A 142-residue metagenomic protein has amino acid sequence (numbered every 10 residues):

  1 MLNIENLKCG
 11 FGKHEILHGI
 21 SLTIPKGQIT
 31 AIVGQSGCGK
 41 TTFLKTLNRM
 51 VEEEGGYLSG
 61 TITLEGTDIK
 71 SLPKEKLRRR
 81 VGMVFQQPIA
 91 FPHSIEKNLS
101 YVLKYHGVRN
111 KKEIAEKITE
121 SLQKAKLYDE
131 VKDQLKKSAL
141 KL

Functional and structural regions predicted by a protein language model:
L2, L17-G19, R78: Conserved structural motif at the start of ABC-family nucleotide-binding domains
H14-E15, E75: Short coil-to-beta microelement around the adenine-binding A-loop and adjacent beta1/P-loop entry of ABC ATPase
V33-Q35: The feature captures the beta-strand-to-loop junction immediately N-terminal to the Walker
N48, E96-Y105, A115, T119 (+2 more regions): Short helical segment in ABC ATPase nucleotide-binding domains corresponding to the A-loop/adjacent helical element
R49, T61-K76, K136: ABC ATPase NBD Q-loop/coupling interface
E54-G55, P88-K97: Conserved catalytic motifs of ABC-family nucleotide-binding domains
G56, D68-G82, Y105: ABC ATPase NBD coupling module
L64-D68, K111-D133: Conserved ABC ATPase "signature" region
